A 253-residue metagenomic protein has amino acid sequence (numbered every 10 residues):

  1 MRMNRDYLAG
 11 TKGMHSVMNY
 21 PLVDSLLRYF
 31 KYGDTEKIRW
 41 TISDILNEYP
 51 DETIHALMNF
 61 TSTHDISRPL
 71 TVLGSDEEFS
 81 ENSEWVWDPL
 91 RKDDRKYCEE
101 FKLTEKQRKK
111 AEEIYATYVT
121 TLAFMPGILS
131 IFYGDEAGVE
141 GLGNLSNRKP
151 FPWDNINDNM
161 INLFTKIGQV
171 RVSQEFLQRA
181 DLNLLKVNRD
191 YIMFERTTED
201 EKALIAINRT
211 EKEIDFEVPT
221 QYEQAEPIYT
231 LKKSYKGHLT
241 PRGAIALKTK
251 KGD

Functional and structural regions predicted by a protein language model:
M1-F60, T121, E140-K166, T197 (+1 more regions): Active-site-proximal helices and loops of the catalytic beta/alpha 8
M1-M3, T63-S67, E136-V139, D200 (+3 more regions): Short, solvent-exposed loop/turn segments at secondary-structure junctions
E36-R39, S43-I45, F79-A116: Aromatic-anchored helix/helix-loop segment that forms the rim or "lid" of small-molecule/cofactor binding pockets
N59-D94, F101, V119-N157: Aromatic/acidic polysaccharide-binding cleft in carbohydrate-active enzymes
N159-A180: Conserved, function-defining core regions and hallmark residues within catalytic/recognition domains
L185-P219: Carbohydrate-binding surface patches
T220-L231: Solvent-exposed beta-hairpin/edge-strand motifs
K233-D253: C-terminal beta-strand-rich structural cap/linker in extracellular carbohydrate-active enzymes
